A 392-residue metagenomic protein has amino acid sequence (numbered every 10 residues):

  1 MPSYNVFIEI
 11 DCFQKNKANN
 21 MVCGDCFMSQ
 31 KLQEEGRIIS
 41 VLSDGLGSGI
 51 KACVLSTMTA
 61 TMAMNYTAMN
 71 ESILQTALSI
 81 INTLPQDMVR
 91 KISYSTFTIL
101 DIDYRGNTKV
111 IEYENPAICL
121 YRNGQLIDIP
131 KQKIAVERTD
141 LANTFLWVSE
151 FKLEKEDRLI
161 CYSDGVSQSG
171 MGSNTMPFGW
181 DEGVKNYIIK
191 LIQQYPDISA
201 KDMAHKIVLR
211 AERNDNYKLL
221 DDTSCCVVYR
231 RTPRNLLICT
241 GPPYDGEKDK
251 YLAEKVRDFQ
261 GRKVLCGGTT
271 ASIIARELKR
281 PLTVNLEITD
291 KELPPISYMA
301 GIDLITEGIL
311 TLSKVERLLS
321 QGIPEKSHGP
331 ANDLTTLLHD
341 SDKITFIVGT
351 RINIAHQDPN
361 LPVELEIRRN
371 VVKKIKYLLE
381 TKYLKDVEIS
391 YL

Functional and structural regions predicted by a protein language model:
M1-C23: Regulatory cytosolic signal-relay segments
P2, L55-G124, L146, A200-V228: Catalytic core of PPM/PP2C metal-dependent serine/threonine phosphatase domains
N20-E35, K131-G172: Acidic loop->beta-strand submotif enriched in PP2C/PPM serine/threonine phosphatases
C26-I81, I160, G172-K185: Primarily the active-site beta-strand->alpha-helix module of PP2C/PPM metal-dependent phosphatases, and frequently
G36-S48, E112, F151-N174, V228 (+2 more regions): Conserved beta-strand-loop-short alpha-helix elements that form and flank the Mn2+/Mg2+-coordinating active site
N107, D258-K263: Short active-site oxyanion
S167-E254, D258-Q260, R280-L392: C-terminal catalytic subdomain
T270-R280: Short active-site loop/helix that positions an aromatic residue
